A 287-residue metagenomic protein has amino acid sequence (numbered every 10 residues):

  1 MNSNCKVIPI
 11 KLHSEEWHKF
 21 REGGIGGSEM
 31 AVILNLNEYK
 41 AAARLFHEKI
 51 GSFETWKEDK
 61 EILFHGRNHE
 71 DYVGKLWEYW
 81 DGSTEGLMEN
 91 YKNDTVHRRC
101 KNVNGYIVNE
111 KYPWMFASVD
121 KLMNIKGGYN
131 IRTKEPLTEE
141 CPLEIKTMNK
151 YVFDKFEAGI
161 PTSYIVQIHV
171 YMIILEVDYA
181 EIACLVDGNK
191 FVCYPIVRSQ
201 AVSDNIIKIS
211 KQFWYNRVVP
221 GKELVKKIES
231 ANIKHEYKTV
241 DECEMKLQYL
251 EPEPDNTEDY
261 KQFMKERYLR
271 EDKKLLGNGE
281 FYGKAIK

Functional and structural regions predicted by a protein language model:
M1-K287: Accessory terminal regions of nucleic-acid processing enzymes
